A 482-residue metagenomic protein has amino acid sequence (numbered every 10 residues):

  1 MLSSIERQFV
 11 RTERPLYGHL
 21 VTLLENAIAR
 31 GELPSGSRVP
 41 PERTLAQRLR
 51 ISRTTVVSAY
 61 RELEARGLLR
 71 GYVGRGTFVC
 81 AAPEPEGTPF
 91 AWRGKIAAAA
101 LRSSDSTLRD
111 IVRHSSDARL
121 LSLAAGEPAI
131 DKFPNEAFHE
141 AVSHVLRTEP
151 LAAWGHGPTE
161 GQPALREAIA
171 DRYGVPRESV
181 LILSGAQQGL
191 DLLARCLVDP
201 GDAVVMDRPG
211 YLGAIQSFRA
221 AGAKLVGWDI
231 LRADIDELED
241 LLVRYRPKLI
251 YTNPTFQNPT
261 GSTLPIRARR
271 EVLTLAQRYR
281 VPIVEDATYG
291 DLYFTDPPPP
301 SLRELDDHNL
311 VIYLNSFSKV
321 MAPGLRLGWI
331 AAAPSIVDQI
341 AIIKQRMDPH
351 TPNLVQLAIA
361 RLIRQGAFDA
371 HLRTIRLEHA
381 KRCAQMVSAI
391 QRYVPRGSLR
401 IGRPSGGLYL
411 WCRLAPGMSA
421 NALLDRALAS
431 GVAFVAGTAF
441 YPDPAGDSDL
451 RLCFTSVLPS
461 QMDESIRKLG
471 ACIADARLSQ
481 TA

Functional and structural regions predicted by a protein language model:
M1-S143, A341, Q345-P352, A360-I363 (+9 more regions): N-terminal basic, amphipathic alpha-helical segments
I51, L68, A223, P247 (+2 more regions): Short glycine/serine/threonine/alanine-rich loop segments
V73, T255, A287-Y289, F317: Short strand-turn motif at the edge of the Rossmann-like AdoMet-binding core
V145-R280, G290-H308, H379, S460 (+1 more regions): Conserved core of the PLP fold type I
M206, G227, I283-E285, I359 (+1 more regions): Hydrophobic residues in well-ordered beta-strands that form the structural core
D307-L377: Conserved core segment of the aminotransferase class I/II
F440-P444: AMP-binding (ANL) adenylation modules
